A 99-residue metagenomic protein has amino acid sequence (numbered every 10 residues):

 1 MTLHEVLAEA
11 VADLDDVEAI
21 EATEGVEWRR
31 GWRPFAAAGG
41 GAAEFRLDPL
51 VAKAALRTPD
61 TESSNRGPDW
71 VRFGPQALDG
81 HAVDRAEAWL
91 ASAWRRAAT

Functional and structural regions predicted by a protein language model:
M1-T99: Charge-dense, helix-prone N-terminal extensions
